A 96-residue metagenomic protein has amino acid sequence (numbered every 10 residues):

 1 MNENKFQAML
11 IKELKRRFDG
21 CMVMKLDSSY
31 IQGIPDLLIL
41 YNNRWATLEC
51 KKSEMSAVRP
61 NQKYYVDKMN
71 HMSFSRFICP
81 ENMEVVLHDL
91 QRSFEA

Functional and structural regions predicted by a protein language model:
M1-A96: Catalytic phosphate/metal-binding cores of nucleic-acid and nucleotide-processing enzymes, i.e., regions that mediate
